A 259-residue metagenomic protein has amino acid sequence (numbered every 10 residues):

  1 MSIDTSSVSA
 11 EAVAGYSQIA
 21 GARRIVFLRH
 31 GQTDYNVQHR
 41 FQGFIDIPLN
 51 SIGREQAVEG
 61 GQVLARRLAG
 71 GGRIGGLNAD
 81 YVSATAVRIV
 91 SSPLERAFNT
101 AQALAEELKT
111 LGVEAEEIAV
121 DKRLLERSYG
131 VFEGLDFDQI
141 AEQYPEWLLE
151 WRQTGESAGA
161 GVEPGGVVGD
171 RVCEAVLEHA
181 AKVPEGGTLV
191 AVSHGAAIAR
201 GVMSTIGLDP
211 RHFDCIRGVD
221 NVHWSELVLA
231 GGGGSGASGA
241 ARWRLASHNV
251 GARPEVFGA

Functional and structural regions predicted by a protein language model:
S2-R24, R127-Q139, A181, E185-G187 (+1 more regions): Acidic, low-complexity terminal tails and accessory targeting/binding regions of phosphate-metabolizing enzymes
S2-V8, S17, L28-V113: Active-site-proximal alpha-helix that buttresses catalytic centers in soluble enzyme cores
I25, V87, G187-G195: Generic beta-sheet signal
G31, G195, N249-V250: Active-site metal-binding loops of divalent metal-dependent hydrolases
D34, R96-F98, E126-R127, L189 (+1 more regions): Short, active-site-adjacent cap segments at secondary-structure transitions
Y35, E106-E174, A246-N249, F257-A259: Phosphate-handling substructures
V58-A69, G169, C173-A181, V202: Generic structural signal for well-ordered alpha-helical scaffold segments
S91-S92, D170, V192-S193: Short beta-strand scaffold positions
